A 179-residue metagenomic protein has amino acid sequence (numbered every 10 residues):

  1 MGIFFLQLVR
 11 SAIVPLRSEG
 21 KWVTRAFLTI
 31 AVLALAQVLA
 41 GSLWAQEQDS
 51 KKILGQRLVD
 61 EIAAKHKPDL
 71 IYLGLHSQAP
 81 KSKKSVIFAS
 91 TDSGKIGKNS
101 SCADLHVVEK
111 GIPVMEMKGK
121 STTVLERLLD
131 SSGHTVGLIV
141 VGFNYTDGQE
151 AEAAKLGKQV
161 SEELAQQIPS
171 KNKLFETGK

Functional and structural regions predicted by a protein language model:
M1-R25: N-terminal secretory signal peptides that target proteins for export/translocation
A26-A40: Bacterial N-terminal signal peptides
L43-E47: Boundary at the C-terminal end of the N-terminal hydrophobic targeting segment
D49-Q56, F143-K179: Juxtadomain coupling helices with adjacent low-complexity linkers
D60-K81, L174: Short N-terminal helix-loop-first-beta-strand/juxtamembrane motif that initiates sensory/input modules
S90-E116, K155-Q159: Extracytoplasmic/periplasmic sensor domains and loops in membrane signaling proteins
K120-R127: A short beta-strand signature within small-molecule sensing/ligand-binding domains used in signal transduction
G137-L138: Short glycine-/small-residue motifs
